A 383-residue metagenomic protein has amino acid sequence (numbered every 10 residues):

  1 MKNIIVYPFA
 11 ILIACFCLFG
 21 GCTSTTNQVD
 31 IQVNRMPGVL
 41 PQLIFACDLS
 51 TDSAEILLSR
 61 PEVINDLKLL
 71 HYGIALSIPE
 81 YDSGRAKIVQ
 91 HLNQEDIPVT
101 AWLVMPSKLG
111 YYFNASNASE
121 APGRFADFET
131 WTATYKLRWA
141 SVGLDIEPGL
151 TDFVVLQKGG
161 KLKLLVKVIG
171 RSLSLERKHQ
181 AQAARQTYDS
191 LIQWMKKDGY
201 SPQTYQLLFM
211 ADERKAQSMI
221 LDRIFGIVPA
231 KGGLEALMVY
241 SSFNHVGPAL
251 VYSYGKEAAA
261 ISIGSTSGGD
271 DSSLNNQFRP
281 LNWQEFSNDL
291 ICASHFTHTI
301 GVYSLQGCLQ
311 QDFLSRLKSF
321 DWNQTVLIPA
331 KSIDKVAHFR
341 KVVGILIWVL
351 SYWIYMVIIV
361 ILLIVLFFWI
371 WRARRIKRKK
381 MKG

Functional and structural regions predicted by a protein language model:
T25-V63, T204-L208, T266: Boundary/entry segment of secreted carbohydrate-active catalytic domains
A54-Y81, L137-R138, V142, L234-E235 (+1 more regions): Catalytic domains of carbohydrate-active enzymes, especially glycoside hydrolases
Y72, L76, M219-L250: Aromatic- and acid-rich polysaccharide-binding/catalytic face of secreted or lumenal carbohydrate-active enzymes
R85-T132: Active-site-adjacent "subsite" loops/lids of carbohydrate-active enzymes
S116-I146, G226-P229, C292: An active-site-proximal structural segment forming one wall of the substrate-binding cleft that immediately precedes
F128-E176, G301: Active-site groove signature of glycoside hydrolases
K178-I220, A260-D270: Aromatic-lined carbohydrate-recognition surfaces of secreted/lumenal glycan-active proteins
G232-P248, A260-I364, F368: Substrate-binding cleft of secreted/luminal carbohydrate-active enzymes
